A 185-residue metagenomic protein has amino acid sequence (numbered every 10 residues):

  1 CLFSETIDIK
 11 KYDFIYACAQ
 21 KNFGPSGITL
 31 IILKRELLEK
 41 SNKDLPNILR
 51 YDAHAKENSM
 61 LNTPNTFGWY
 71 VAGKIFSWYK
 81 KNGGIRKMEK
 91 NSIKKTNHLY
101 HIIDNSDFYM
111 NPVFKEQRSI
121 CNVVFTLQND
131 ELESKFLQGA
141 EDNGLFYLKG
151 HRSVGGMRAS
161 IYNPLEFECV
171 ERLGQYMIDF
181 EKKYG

Functional and structural regions predicted by a protein language model:
C1-F14: Conserved PLP phosphate-binding loop immediately N-terminal to the Schiff-base lysine helix in PLP-dependent enzymes
F14, I28-I32, N122-V124: Conserved hydrophobic/aromatic beta-strand scaffold that supports enzyme active sites
A19-Y100, Y184-G185: Active-site C-terminal subdomain of aminotransferase-like
L33, F125-N129, I161-N163: Short beta-strand-to-loop capping motifs
Y109-A140: Conserved PLP-binding catalytic core of the aspartate aminotransferase-like
S134-N143, R172-I178: Short amphipathic alpha-helices in soluble, non-transmembrane regions that often serve as interface/regulatory elements
N143-I161: Conserved PLP cofactor-binding pocket of PLP-dependent enzymes
G155-G185: PLP-dependent enzyme catalytic core of the Aspartate aminotransferase-like
